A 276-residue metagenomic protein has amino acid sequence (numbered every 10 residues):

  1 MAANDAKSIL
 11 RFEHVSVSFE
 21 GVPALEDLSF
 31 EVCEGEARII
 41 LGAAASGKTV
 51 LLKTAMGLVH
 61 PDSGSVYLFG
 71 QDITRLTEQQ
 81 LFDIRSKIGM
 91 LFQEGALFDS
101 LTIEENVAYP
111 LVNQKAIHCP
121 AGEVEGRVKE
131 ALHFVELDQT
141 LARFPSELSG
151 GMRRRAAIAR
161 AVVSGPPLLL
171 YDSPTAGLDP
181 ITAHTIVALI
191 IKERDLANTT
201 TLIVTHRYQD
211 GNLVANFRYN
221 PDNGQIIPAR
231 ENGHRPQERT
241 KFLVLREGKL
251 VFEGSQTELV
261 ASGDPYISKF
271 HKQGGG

Functional and structural regions predicted by a protein language model:
M56: Helix-to-loop junction immediately C-terminal to a conserved catalytic motif
G64-D72: Conserved ABC transporter NBD signature motif
Q71-D72, V112, C119-T140: Conserved ABC ATPase "signature" region
L101-Y109: Short coil-to-helix segment of the ABC ATPase nucleotide-binding domain corresponding to the Q-loop/switch region
F144-L148, M152: Conserved ABC ATPase signature
G165: Conserved catalytic motifs of ABC-family nucleotide-binding domains
L169-D172: Catalytic Walker B motif of ABC-type/P-loop ATPase nucleotide-binding domains
